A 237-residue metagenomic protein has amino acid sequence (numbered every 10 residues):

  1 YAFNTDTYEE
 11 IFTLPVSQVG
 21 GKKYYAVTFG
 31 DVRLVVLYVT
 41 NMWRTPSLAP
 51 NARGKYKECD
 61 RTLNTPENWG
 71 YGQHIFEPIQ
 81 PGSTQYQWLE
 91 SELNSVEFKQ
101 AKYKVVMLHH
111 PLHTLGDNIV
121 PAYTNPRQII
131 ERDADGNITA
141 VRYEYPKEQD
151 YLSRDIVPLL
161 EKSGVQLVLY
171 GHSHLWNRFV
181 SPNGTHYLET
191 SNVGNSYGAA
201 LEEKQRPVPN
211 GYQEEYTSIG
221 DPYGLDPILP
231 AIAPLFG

Functional and structural regions predicted by a protein language model:
A2-V106, P111-G237: Metal-dependent phosphoesterase/phosphodiesterase active-site architecture
